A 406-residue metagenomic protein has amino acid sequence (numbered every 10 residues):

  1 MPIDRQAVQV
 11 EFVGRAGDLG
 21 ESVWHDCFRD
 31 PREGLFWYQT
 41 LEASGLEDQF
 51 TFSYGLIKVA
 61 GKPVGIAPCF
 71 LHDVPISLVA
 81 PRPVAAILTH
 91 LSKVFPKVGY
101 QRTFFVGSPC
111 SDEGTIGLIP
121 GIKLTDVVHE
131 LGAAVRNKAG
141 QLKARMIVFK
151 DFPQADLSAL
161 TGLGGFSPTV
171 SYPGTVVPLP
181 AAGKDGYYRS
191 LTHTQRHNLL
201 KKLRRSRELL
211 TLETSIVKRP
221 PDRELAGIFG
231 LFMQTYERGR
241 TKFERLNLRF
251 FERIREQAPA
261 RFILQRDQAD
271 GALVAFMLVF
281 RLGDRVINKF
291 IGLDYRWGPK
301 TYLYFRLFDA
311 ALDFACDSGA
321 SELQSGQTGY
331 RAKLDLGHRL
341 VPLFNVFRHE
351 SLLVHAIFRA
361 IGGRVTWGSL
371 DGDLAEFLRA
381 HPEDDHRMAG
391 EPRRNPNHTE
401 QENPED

Functional and structural regions predicted by a protein language model:
I3-A85, R136, R145-P299, H381-R393 (+1 more regions): A conserved beta-strand-loop-helix scaffold within acyl/acetyltransferase catalytic domains
L46-Q49, T89-V94, R102-V106, A182-G186 (+8 more regions): Low-complexity, flexible helical/coil segments
T51-S53, K58-V59, V64, F70-P168 (+2 more regions): Acyl-donor binding region in acyl/amide transferases
V84-A85, V94-K97, T175-P178, L203-R205 (+6 more regions): Short, surface-exposed, polar/charged, turn-prone segments marking secondary-structure boundaries
R204, A226, Y236-G239, R249-R253 (+1 more regions): C-terminal catalytic domain of photolyase/cryptochrome flavoproteins, centering on the FAD-binding pocket
